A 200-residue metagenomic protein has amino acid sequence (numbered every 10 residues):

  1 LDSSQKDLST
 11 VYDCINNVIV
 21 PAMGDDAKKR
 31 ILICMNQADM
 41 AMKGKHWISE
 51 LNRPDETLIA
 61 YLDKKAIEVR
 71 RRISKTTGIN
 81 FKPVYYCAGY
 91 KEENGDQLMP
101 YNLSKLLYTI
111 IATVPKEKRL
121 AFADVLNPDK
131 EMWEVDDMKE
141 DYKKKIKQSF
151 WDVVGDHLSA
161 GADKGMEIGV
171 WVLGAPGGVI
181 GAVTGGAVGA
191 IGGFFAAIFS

Functional and structural regions predicted by a protein language model:
L1-D156: Conserved GTPase G-domain substructure that encodes guanine base recognition and part of the catalytic core, centered
G161, G165, G169-I198: A hydrophobic membrane-anchoring feature enriched in long, contiguous, low-charge segments that mark signal-anchor
